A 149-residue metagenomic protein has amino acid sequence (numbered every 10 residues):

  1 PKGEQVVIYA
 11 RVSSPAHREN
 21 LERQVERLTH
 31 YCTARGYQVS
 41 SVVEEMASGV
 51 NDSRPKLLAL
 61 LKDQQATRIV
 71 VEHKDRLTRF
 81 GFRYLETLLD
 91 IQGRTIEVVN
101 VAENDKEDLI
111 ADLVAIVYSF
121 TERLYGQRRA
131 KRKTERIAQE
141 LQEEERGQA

Functional and structural regions predicted by a protein language model:
P1-A149: Short, structured surface patches at the beginning of a domain
